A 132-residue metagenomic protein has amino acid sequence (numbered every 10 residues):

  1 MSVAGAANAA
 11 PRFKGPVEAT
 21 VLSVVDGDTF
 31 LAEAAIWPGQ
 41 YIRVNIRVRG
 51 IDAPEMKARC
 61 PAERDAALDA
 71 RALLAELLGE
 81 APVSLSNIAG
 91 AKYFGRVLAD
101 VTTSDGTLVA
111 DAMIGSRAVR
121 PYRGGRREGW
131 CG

Functional and structural regions predicted by a protein language model:
S2-G132: Small beta-barrel nucleic-acid-binding modules, primarily SNase/OB-fold domains and secondarily Tudor-like barrels
